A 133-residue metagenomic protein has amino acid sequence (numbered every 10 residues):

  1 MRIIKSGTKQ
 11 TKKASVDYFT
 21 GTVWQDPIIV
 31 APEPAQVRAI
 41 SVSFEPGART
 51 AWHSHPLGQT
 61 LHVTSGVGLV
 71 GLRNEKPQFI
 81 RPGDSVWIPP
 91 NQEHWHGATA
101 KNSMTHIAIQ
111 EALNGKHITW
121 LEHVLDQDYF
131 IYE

Functional and structural regions predicted by a protein language model:
M1-Q36, T119-E133: A short, N-terminal "cap"/entry segment at the start of jelly-roll beta-barrel domains of the cupin/DSBH fold
W24-P27, R38-H55: Conserved short histidine dyad/triad with adjacent acidic residue
V30, S54, H62, I80-P82 (+1 more regions): Conserved strand-loop elements at the edges of beta-sheets that form or border functional pockets
T50-W52, V70-G71, I88, E93-A100: Short beta-strand His + acidic residue motifs that chelate non-heme Fe in jelly-roll/DSBH and cupin folds
H55-L69, R73-N74: Glycine- and acidic-residue-biased ligand/ion/polar-headgroup-sensing regions
T60, W87, K101-W120: A short hydrophobic beta-strand segment most commonly corresponding to one strand of the jelly-roll/cupin
N74-N91: Short acidic-glycine-tyrosine-enriched beta hairpin
